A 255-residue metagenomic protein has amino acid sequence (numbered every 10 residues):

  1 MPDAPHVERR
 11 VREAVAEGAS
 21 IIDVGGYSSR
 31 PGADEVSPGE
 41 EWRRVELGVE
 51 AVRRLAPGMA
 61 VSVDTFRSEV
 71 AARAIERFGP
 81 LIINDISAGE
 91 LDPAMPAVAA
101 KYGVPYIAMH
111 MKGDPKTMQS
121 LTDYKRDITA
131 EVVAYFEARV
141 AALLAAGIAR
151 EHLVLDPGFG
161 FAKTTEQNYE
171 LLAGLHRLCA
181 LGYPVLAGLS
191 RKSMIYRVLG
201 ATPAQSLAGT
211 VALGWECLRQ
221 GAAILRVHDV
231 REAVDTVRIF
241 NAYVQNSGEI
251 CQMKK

Functional and structural regions predicted by a protein language model:
M1-R10, S29-R54, A60-S62, F66-S68 (+4 more regions): Active-site-adjacent loop and "lid" segments of alpha/beta metabolic enzymes
R9-G25, Q220: Catalytic domains of carbohydrate-active enzymes, especially glycoside hydrolases
V15-A16, S20, E137-H152: Phosphate/pyrophosphate-binding loops at sites that engage ATP/ADP/AMP, CoA/4′-phosphopantetheine, polyphosphate
G158-G160: Short strand-loop junctions, especially beta-strand C-caps/beta-turns that link beta-sheets to coils or alpha-helices
